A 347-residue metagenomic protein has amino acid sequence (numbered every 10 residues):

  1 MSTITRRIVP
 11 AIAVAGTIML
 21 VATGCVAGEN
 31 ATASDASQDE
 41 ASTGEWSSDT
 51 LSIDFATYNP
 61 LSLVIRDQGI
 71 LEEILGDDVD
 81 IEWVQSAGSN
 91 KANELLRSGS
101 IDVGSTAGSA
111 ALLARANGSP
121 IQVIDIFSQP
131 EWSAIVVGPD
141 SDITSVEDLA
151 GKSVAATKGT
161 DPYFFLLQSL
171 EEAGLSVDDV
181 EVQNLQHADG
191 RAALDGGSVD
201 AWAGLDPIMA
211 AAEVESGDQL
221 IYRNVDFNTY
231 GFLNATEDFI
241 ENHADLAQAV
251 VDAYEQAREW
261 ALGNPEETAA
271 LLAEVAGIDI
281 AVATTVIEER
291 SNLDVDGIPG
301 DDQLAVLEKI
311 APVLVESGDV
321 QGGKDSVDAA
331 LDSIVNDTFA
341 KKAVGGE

Functional and structural regions predicted by a protein language model:
S2-I12: Bacterial N-terminal signal peptides that target proteins for export
M19-G24: C-terminal motif of bacterial Sec signal peptides marking the signal peptidase cleavage site
V26-E29: Bacterial signal peptide processing site
A31-S176, V182-N184, D200-A203, F227: Short, glycine-/small- and polar/acidic-enriched structural segments that line small-molecule recognition paths
Q68, N93, R97, G108-A111 (+13 more regions): Extracytoplasmic/secreted envelope proteins and their assembly/folding machinery, especially bacterial periplasmic
S109, V182-Q183, A188-A276: Pocket-lining segment of extracytoplasmic ligand-binding domains
H243-V320: Secondary-structure end/capping motifs
P312-E347: Conserved C-terminal helix/tail region of periplasmic/extracytoplasmic solute-binding proteins
